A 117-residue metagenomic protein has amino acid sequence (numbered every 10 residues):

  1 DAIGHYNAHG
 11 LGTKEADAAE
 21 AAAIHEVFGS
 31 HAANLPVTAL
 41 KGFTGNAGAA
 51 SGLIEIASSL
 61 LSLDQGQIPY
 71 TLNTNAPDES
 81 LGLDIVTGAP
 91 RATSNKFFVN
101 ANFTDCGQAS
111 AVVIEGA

Functional and structural regions predicted by a protein language model:
D1-A117: Conserved "HGTGT" condensation-loop signature of ketosynthase/thiolase-family condensing enzymes that catalyze
